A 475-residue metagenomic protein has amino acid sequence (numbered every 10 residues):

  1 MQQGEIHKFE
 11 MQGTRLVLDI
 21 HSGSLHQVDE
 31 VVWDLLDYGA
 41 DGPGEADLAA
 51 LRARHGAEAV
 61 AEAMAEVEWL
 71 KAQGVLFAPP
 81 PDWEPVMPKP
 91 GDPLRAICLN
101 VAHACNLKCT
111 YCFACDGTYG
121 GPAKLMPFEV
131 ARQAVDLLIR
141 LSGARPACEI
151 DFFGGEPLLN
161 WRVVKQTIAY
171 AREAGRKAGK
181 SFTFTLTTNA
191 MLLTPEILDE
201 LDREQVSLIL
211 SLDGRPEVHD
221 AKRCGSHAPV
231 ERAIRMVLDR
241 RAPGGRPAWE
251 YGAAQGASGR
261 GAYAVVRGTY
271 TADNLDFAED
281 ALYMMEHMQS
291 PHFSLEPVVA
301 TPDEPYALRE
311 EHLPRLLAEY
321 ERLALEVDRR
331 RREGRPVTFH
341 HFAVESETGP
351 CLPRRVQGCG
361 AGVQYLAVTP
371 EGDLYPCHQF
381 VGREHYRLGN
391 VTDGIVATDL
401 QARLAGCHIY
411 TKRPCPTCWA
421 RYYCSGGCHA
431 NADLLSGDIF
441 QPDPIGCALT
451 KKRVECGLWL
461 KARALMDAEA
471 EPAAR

Functional and structural regions predicted by a protein language model:
M1-G39: Acidic, low-complexity/disordered tracts enriched in E/D and polar residues
G42-H55: Short acidic, hydrophobic short linear motifs in intrinsically disordered regions
H55, A61-D199, E204: Conserved alpha-helical substructure of the radical SAM core
G117-T118, P157-L159, A190-L198, S207-G225 (+2 more regions): Conserved radical SAM core fold
V135-F153, G406, P442-R475: Short Fe-S-cluster ligation motifs
D220-R235, D239-A361: Radical SAM enzyme [4Fe-4S]-AdoMet core and its adjacent flexible, acidic and glycine-rich loops/tails across
P314-T348, H378-S425: C-terminal accessory region of radical SAM enzymes
A405-C456: Cysteine-cluster motifs in flexible loop/terminal segments that predominantly coordinate metals
